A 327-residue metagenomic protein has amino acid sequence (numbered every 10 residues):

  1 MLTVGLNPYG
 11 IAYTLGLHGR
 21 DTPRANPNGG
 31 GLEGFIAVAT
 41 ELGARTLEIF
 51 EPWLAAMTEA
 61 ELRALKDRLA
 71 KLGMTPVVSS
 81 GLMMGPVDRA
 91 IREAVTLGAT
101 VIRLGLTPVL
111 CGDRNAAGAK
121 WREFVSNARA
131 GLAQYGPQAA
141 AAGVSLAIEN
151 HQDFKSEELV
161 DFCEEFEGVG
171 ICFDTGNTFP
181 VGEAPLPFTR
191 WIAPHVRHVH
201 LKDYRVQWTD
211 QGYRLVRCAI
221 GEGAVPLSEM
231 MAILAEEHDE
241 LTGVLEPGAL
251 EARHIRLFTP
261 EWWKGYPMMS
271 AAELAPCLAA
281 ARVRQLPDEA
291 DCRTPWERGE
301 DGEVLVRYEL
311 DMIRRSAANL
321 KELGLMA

Functional and structural regions predicted by a protein language model:
M1-V101, A133, M268-A327: N-terminal pre-domain/capping segments
L2-I11, L47-I49, M74-S80, I102-L104 (+4 more regions): Hydrophobic faces of well-ordered beta-strands that scaffold small-molecule active sites in alpha/beta enzyme cores
G10-A12, E51-W53, L82-M84, L106-L110 (+4 more regions): Active-site-proximal loop/turn and secondary-structure-junction residues that shape catalytic pockets, frequently
Y13-H18, L110-R114, R205-Y213, V244-W263 (+1 more regions): Flexible glycine/acidic-rich beta-alpha junction loops that bind and position SAM and/or redox cofactors in anaerobic
L17-R20, M57-E61, G85-E93, P108-F124 (+2 more regions): Surface-exposed, active-site-proximal loop segments in enzymatic domains
R24, N28, A117-F124, A128 (+4 more regions): Residue-level preference for long, well-ordered alpha-helices that form the structural scaffold of enzyme catalytic
A37, R68-G170, P180-G182: Active-site acidic/histidine proton-transfer and metal-coordination neighborhood in alpha/beta enzyme cores
T46-L47, Q134-M231, E237, L320 (+1 more regions): Acidic/histidine-rich catalytic cores of soluble enzymes
